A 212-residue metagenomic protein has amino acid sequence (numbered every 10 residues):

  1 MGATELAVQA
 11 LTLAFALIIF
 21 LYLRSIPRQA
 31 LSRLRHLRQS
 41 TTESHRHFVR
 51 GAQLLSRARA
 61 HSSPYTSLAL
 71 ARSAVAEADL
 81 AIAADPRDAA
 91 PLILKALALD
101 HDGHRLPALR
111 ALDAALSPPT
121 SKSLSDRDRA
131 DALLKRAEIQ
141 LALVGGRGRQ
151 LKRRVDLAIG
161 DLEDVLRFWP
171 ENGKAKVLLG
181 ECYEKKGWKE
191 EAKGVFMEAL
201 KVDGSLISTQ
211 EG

Functional and structural regions predicted by a protein language model:
M1-R46, R105: Long, contiguous interaction/recruitment modules in multidomain scaffold/adaptor proteins
S40-A84: Alpha-helical segment of the N-proximal tetratricopeptide repeat
P91, S125-D126, A132, A175 (+1 more regions): TPR alpha-solenoid repeat register
